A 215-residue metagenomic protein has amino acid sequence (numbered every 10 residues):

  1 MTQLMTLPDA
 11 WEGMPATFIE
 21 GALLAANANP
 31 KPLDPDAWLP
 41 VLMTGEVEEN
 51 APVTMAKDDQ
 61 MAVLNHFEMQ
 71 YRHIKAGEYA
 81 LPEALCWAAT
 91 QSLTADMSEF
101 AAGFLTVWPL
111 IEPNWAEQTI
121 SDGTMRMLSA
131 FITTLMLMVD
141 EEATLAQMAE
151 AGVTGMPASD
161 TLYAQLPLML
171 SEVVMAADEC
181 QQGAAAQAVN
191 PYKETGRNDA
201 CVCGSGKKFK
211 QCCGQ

Functional and structural regions predicted by a protein language model:
M1-Q215: Acidic/negatively charged segments and metal-coordination signatures
